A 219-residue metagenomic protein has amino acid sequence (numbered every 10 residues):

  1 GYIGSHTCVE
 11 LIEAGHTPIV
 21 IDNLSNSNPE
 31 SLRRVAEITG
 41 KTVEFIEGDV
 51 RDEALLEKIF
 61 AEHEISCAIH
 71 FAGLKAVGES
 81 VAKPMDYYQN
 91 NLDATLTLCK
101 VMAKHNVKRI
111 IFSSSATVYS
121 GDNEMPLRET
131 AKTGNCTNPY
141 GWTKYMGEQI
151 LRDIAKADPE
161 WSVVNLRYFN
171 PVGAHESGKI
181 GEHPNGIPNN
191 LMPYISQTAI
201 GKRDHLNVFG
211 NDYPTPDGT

Functional and structural regions predicted by a protein language model:
G1-C67, I187: N-terminal Rossmann/SDR dinucleotide-binding element
E13, A61-E64, A103-K104, K156 (+1 more regions): Residue-level signal for alpha-helix termini/capping positions
T17, T42-E44, S162-V164, H205-N207: Conserved beta-strand segments of alpha/beta enzyme cores
I21, A68-A72, I110-S115, L166-P171: SDR active-site strand-loop-helix element
N28, K75-A76, Y119-S120: Short beta->alpha connector loops of Rossmann-like oxidoreductase domains
V50-N90: NAD(P)H-binding glycine-rich loop region in Rossmannoid oxidoreductase-like domains and their noncatalytic homologs
S80, K132-T133, F169-T219: A conserved pocket-lining segment of Rossmann-fold NAD(P)-dependent short-chain dehydrogenase/reductase
A82-K100, K104, K108-R109, V118-N170 (+1 more regions): Catalytic helix-loop patch of NAD(P)-dependent Rossmann-fold dehydrogenases
